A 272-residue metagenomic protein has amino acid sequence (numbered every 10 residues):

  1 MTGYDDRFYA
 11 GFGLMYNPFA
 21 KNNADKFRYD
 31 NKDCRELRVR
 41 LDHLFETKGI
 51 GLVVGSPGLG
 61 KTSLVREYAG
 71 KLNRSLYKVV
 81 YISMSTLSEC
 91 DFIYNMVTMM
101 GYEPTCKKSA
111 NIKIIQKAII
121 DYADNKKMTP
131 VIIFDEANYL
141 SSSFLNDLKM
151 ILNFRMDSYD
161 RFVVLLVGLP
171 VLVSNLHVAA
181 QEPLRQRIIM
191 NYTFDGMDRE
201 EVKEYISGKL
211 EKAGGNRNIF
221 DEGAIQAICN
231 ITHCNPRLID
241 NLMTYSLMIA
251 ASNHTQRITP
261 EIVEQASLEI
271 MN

Functional and structural regions predicted by a protein language model:
M1-F8, R66, R161, P183 (+2 more regions): C-terminal alpha-helical "lid" subdomain
M1-T47, E264, L268-N272: A short, basic N-terminal segment
L14-A20, Y77-V79, L87-C106: Conserved NTP-binding/hydrolysis module of P-loop NTPases
R40-H43, S109-N125: Conserved alpha-helical scaffold flanking the Walker A/P-loop in AAA+ ATPase domains
E46-E67: Walker A/P-loop nucleotide-binding motif
I50, I120, K127-L166, V178-A179: Conserved Walker B catalytic segment
A69-L72, L172-R187: Short regulatory helix/loop adjacent to the ATP-binding pocket of P-loop NTPases
I82-S85, N175-L176, I189-V202: Conserved AAA+ ATPase "SRH/arginine-finger" region at the nucleotide-binding site
